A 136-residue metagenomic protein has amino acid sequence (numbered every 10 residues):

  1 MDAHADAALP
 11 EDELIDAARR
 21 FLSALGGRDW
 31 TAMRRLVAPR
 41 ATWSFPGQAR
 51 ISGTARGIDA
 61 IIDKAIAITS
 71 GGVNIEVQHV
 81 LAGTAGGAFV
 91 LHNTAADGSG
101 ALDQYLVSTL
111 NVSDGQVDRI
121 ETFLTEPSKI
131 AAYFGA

Functional and structural regions predicted by a protein language model:
M1-A136: C-terminal and inter-domain tail/linker signature
